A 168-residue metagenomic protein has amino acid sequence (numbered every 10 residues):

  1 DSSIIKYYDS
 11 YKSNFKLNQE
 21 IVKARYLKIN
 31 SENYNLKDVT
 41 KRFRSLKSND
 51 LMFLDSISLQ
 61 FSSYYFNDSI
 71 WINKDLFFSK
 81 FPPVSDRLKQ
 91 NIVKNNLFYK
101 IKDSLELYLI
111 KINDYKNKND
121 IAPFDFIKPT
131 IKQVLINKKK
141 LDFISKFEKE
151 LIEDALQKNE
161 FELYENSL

Functional and structural regions predicted by a protein language model:
D1-L168: Peptidyl-prolyl cis-trans isomerase
